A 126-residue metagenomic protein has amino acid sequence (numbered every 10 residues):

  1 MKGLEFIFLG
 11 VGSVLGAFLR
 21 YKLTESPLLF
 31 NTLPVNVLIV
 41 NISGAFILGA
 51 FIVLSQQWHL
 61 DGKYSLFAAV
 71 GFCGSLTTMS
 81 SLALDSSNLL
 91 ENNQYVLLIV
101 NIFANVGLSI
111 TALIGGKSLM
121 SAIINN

Functional and structural regions predicted by a protein language model:
M1-N126: Membrane-interface helix-loop junctions in multi-pass transporters/channels
